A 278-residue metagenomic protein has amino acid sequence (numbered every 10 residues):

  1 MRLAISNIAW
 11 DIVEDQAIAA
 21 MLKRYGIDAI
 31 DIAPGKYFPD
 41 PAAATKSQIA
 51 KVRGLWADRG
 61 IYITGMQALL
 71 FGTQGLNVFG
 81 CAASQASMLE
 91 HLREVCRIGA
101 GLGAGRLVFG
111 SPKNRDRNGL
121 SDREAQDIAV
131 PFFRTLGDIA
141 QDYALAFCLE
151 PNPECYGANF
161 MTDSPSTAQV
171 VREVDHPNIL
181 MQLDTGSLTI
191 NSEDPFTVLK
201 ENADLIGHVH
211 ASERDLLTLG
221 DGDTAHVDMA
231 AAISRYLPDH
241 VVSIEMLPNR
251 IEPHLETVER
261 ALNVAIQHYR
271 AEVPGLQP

Functional and structural regions predicted by a protein language model:
M1-A4, D11-G26, A57, L89 (+4 more regions): Histidine-acidic metal/acid-base catalytic patches
A9-D11, P34-K36, L69-G72, K113-R115 (+4 more regions): Active-site-proximal loop/turn and secondary-structure-junction residues that shape catalytic pockets, frequently
Q16-A17, D58, G75-L180, I190 (+1 more regions): Active-site acidic/histidine proton-transfer and metal-coordination neighborhood in alpha/beta enzyme cores
M21, Y25-K46, Q67-G72: N-terminal substrate-binding region of glycoside hydrolase catalytic domains
D31, G65, V108, C148 (+2 more regions): Conserved beta-strand positions in the central sheet of alpha/beta enzyme cores
A33-W56, S111-K113, R117-S121: Glycine-rich, proline-tolerant flexible connector loops at the mouths of alpha/beta enzymes
P41-T45, N77-A83, G119-E124, A158-M161 (+3 more regions): Short, solvent-exposed loop/turn segments at secondary-structure boundaries
W56-T64: Glycine-rich, aromatic-flanked loop segments that form ligand/cofactor-binding clefts across common enzyme folds
